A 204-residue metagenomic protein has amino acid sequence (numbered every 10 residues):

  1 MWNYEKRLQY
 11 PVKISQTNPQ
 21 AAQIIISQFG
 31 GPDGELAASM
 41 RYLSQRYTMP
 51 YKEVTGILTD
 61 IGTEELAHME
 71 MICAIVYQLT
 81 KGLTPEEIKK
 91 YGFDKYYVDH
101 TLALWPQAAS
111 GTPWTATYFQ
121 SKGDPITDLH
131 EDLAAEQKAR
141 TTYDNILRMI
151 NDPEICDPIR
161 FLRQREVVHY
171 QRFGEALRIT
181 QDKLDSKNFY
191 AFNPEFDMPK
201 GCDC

Functional and structural regions predicted by a protein language model:
M1-C204: Non-heme di-metal
